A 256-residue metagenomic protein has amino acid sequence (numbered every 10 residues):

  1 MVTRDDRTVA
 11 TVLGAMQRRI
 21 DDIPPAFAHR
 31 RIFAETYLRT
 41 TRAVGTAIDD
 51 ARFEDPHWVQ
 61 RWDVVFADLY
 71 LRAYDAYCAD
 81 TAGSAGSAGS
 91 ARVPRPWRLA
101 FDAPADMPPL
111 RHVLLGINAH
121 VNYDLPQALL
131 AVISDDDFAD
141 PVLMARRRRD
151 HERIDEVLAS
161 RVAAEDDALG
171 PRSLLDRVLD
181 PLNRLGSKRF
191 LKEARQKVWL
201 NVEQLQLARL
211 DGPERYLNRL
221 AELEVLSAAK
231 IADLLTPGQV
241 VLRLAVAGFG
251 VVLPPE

Functional and structural regions predicted by a protein language model:
M1-C78: N-terminal domain-start signal
R18, R42, T46, V64 (+7 more regions): Extended, non-membrane alpha-helical segments enriched in charged/polar residues
L38, A51, D55-S160: Internal, hydrophobic cores of structured domains that mediate oligomerization or house catalytic pockets within large
R149-Q204: Glycine-rich, aromatic-bearing surface loops/beta-hairpins
G186-E256: A cross-kingdom marker for long, charged
